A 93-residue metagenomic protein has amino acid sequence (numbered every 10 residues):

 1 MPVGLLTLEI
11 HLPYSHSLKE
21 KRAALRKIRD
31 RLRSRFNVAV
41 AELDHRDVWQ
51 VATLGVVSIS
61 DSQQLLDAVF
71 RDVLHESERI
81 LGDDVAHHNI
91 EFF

Functional and structural regions predicted by a protein language model:
G4-P13, L18: Short glycine-/aliphatic-rich beta-strand segments at the starts of folded cytosolic domains
L6-I10, L54-V56, H88-I90: A structural signal for short, well-ordered beta-strand segments
E9-H11, N37, Q64, H75: A structural boundary/capping signal
K21: C-terminal binding/interaction regions
K27-I28: Short Lys/Arg-rich amphipathic alpha-helical segments
V38-D44, A86-H88: A short linear hydrophobic-aromatic micro-motif
A41-S62: Short, charge-patterned binding micro-sites
S58-F93: C-terminal structural segments of small proteins and small subunits
